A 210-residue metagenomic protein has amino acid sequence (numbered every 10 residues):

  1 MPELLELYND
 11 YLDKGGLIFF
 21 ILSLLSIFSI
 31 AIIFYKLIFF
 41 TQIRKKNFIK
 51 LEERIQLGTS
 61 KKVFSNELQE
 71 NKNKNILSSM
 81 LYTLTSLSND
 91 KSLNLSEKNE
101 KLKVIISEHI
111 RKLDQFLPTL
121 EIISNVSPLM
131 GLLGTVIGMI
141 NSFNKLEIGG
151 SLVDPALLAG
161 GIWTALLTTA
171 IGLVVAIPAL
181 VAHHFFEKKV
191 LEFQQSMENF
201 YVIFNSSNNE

Functional and structural regions predicted by a protein language model:
P2-L51: Hydrophobic membrane-targeting segments
E3, I32, I38, G134-N141 (+3 more regions): Transmembrane alpha-helix boundary/anchor motif
L5-G15, K103, S107-S127, A156-L167: Alpha-helical membrane-interface segments at transmembrane helix boundaries
G16, I30, F64, G131 (+2 more regions): Residue-level signature of catalytic and energy-coupling elements of molecular machines, predominantly ATP/GTP-dependent
L22-S29, S124-M130, G134-I137, T169 (+1 more regions): Residue-level signal for the membrane-embedded core of alpha-helical transmembrane segments, especially mid-helix
K45-L133, I137, N141-G149, H184-E210: Predominantly long cytosolic amphipathic alpha-helical stalk/bundle segments
K145-A159: Membrane-interfacial helix-loop-helix connectors in multipass membrane proteins
W163-V181: Hydrophobic alpha-helical transmembrane segments of polytopic membrane proteins
